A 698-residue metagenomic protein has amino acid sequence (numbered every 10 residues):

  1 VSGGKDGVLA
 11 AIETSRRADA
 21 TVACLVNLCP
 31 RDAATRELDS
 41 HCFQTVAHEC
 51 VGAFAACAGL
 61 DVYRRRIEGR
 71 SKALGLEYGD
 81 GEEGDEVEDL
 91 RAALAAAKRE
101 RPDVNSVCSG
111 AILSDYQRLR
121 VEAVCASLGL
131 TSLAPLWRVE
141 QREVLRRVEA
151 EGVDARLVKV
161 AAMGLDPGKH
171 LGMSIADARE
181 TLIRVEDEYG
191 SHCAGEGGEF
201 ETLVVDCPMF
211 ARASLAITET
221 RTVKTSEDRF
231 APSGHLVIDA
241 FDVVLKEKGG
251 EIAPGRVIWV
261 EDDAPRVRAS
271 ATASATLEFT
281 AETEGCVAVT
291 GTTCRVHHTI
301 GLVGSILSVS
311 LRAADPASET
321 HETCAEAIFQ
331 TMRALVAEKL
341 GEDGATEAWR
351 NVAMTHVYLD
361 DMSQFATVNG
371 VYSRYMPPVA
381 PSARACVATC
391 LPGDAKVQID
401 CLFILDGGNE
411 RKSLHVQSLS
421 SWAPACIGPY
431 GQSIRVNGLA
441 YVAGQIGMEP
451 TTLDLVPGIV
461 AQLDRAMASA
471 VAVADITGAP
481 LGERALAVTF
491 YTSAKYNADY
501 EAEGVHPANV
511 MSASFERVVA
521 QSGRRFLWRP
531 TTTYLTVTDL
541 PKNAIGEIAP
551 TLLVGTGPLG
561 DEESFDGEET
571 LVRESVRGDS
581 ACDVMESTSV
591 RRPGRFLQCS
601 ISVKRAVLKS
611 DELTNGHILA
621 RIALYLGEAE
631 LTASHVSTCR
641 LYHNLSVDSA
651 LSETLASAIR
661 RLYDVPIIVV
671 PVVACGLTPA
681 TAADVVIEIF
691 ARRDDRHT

Functional and structural regions predicted by a protein language model:
V1-L157: ATP-dependent adenylation/nucleotidyltransferase module used to activate substrates
A10, L74, Q117-R120, P167-G168 (+2 more regions): Short glycine-/acidic-enriched loop or helix-start segments at secondary-structure transitions that form or flank
T21, A33-E37, V51-G52, A56 (+4 more regions): ATP/NTP-dependent adenylation/nucleotidyl-transfer catalytic domains that generate, transfer, or process NMP-activated
S109-G110, L133-W137, A194, T389 (+2 more regions): Glycine- and other small-residue-rich loops at beta-strand/loop junctions that grip anionic moieties
L113-Y116, R138-R142, A162-G164, W422 (+1 more regions): Short, catalytically relevant binding-site loops at active-site mouths
Q117, V121, E140-L145, V153 (+4 more regions): Internal, well-ordered alpha-helical segments in soluble enzyme and binding-protein domains
L136-W137, L157-V160, D206-M209, C401-F403 (+2 more regions): Short, structured patches in soluble enzyme cores that scaffold and shape functional sites
R266-T698: Short, polar/acidic, helix-capping and beta-turn segments at strand->helix junctions that line the mouths
